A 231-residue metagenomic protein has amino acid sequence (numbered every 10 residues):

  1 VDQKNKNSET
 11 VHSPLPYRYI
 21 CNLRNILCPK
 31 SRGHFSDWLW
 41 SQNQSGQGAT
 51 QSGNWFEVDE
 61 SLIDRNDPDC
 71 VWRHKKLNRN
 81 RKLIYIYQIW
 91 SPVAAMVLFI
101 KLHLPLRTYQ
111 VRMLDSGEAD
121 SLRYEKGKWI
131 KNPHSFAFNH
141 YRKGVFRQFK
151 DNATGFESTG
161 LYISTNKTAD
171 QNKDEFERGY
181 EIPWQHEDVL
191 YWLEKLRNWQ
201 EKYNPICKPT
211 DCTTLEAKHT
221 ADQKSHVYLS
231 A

Functional and structural regions predicted by a protein language model:
D2-A231: Extended accessory and catalytic-adjacent subdomains in large enzymes
